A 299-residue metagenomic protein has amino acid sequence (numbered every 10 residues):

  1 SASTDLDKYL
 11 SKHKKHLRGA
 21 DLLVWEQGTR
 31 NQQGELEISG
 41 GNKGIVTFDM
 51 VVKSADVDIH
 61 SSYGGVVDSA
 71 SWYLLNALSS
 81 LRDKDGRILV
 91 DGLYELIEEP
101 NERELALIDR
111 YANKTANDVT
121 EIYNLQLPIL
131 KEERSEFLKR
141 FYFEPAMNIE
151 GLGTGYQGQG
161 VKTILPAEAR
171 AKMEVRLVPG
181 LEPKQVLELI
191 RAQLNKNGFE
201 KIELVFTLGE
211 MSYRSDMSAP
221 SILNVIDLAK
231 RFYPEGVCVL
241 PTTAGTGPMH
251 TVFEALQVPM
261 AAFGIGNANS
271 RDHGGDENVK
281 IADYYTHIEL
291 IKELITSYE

Functional and structural regions predicted by a protein language model:
S1-G41: Acidic/histidine-rich catalytic neighborhood of metal-dependent amide-processing enzymes
S1-T4, E26-R30, S54-V57, T243 (+1 more regions): Acidic, glycine-rich active-site loops and adjacent beta-strand->loop/helix elements that engage anionic groups
H16, K53, A77-D85, N197 (+2 more regions): Change "in soluble alpha/beta enzymes" to "in soluble alpha/beta proteins
R18-G19, G41-T47, Y142-E144, P166-E168: Short, solvent-exposed loop/turn segments at the edges of secondary structure
Q32, L89-E168, R176-L189, N197 (+1 more regions): An extended, acidic, His-containing surface patch that forms the Zn2+-binding/catalytic region of metallohydrolases
E37-K53, F263-G266: Flexible glycine/proline-rich, aromatic-decorated loop/lid segments
F48-V51, V57-T120: Polar, glycine-rich mid-to-C-terminal structural blocks that act as macromolecule-binding/assembly scaffolds
F48-V52, A167-V175: Oligomerization/assembly interface segments of phage tail-like spikes and tubes
